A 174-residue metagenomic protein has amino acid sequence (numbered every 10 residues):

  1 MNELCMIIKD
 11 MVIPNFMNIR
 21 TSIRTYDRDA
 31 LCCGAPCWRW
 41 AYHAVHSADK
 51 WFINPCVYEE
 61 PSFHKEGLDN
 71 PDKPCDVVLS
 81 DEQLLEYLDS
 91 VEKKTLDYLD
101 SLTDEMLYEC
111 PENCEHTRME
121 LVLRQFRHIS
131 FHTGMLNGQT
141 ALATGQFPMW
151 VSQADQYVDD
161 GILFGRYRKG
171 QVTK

Functional and structural regions predicted by a protein language model:
M1-M11: Extreme N-terminal tail/first-helix region
N2, D27, N70-P74, S80 (+2 more regions): Serine/threonine-rich low-complexity intrinsically disordered regions
K9-D10, M17-R20, R24-N70, E112-K174: Short, contiguous alpha-helical
P14-M17, T21, E86, K93: Short, contiguous clusters of charged residues that form electrostatic/catalytic patches at enzyme active sites, used
K73-E109, M119-F131, M135, T173-K174: Acidic/histidine-rich alpha-helical segments that form the ligand environment of transition-metal centers
